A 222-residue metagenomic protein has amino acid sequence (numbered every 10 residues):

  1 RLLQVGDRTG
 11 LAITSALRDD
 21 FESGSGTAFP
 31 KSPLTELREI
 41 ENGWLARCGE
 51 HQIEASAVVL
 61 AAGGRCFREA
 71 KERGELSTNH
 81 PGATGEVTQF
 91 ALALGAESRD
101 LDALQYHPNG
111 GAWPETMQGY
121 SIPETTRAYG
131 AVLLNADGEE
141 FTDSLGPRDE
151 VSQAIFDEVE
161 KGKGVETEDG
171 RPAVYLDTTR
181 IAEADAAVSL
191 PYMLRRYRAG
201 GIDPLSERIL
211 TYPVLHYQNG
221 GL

Functional and structural regions predicted by a protein language model:
R1-A57, A61-A70, H107-P114, G119 (+1 more regions): Conserved redox-cofactor binding core of oxidoreductases
T9, T35, H51, L60 (+5 more regions): Short, glycine-/Ser/Thr-/acidic-enriched flexible segments
E36-L45, Q52, S206-L222: FAD-site-proximal beta/loop scaffold in flavoenzymes
R68-T84: Glycine-rich beta-alpha-beta "Rossmann" dinucleotide-binding loop(s) and their flanking helix/strand
N79-L92, S98: Thiamine diphosphate
F90, A96-H216: An anion/pyrophosphate-binding glycine-rich loop and adjacent beta-alpha core in soluble alpha-beta enzymes
